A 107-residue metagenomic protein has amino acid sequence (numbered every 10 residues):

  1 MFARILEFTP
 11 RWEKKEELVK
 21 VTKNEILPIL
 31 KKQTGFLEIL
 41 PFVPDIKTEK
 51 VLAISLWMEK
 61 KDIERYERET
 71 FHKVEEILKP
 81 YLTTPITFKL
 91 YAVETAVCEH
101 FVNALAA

Functional and structural regions predicted by a protein language model:
M1-F2, L18, T34-G35: Short, flexible segments with low predicted structural confidence
F2, L40-E49, E76-A107: Glycine-rich beta-strand-turn "strand-cap" elements at beta-sheet edges
F2-F8, E38-E67: Short, well-ordered beta-strand segments in beta-rich or mixed alpha/beta enzyme and ligand-binding folds
T9-T22: Short, surface-exposed ligand-recognition loops at beta-strand->loop->(often short) alpha-helix junctions that present
W12, K60-K61, V97: Feature marks short, surface-exposed loop/turn motifs that line or immediately flank catalytic pockets and channel
K23, F71, N103-A107: Short intrinsically disordered coil segments
L30-L37, L56-L90: An amphipathic, aromatic/His-enriched active-site/gating alpha helix that lines ligand/cofactor pockets
